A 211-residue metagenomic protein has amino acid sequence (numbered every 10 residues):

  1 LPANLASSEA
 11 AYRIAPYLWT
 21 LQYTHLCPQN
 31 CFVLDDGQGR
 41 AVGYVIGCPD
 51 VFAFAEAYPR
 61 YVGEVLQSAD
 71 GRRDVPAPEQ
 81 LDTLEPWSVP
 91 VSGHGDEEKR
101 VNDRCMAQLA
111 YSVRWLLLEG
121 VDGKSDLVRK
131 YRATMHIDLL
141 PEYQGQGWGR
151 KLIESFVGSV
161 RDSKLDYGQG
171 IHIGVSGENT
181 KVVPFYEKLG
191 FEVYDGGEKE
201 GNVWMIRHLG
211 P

Functional and structural regions predicted by a protein language model:
S8-C31, D36-G37, I46: Active-site rim helix/loop that mediates acceptor-substrate recognition in acyltransferases
A41-V42, Y194: Short hydrophobic beta-strand segments in globular cytosolic domains
V51, T134-Q144, I171-V183, E198-P211: Conserved beta-strand-loop-alpha-helix junction that forms the acyl-donor binding cleft
V51-H136: Conserved acyl-donor/pantetheine-binding loop and adjacent beta-alpha core of acyl/acetyltransferases and related
D122-K130, K151-Q169: Conserved acyl-CoA
H136-L139, G145-D162, P184-K188: Conserved acetyl-CoA-binding loop-helix of GNAT-fold acetyltransferases
E187-G196: Conserved acetyl-CoA-binding loop of GNAT-fold acetyltransferases
